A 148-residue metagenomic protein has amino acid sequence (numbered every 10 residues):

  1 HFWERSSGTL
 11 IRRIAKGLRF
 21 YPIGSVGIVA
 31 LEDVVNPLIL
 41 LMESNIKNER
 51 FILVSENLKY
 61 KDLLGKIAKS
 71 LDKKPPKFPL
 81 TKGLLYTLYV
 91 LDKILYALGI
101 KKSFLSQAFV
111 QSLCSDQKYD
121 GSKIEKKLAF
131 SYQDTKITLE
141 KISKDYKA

Functional and structural regions predicted by a protein language model:
H1-G27: NAD(P)-dependent short-chain dehydrogenase/reductase
R19-F20, S103-S106: A short, mixed-charge helix-start or loop-turn motif at secondary-structure junctions
G27, F78, Q117: Residues that recognize and position ribonucleotide moieties
V29-E32, L58, Q133: Residue-level signal for the nucleotide or nucleotide-sugar donor/cofactor binding architecture
P37-F104, G121, T135-Y146: Mid/C-terminal beta-alpha module of Rossmann-like enzyme folds, strongest in SDR-family dehydrogenases/epimerases
Y60, A108-D120: Active-site loop of classical SDR/Rossmann-like NAD(P)-dependent oxidoreductases, centered on the catalytic Tyr-X3-Lys
K127-S131: Aromatic-glycine-rich donor-binding/catalytic loop that engages nucleotide-sugar donors across glycosyltransferases
